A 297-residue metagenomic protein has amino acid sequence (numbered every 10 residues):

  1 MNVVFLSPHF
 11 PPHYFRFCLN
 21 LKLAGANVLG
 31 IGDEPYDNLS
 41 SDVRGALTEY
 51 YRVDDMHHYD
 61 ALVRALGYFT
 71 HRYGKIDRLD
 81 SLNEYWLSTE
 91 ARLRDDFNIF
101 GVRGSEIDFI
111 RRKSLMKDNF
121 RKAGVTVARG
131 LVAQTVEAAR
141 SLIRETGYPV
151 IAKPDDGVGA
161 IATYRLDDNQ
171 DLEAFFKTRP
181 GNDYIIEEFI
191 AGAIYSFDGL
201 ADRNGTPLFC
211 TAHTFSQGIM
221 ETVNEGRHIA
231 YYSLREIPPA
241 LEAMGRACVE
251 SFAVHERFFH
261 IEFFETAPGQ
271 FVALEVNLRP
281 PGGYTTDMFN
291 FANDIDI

Functional and structural regions predicted by a protein language model:
M1-S105, E137: ATP-binding N-terminal substructure of ATP-dependent carboxylate-amine bond-forming enzymes
D95-T163: A conserved helix-loop-beta module that forms one wall/lid of the active-site cleft in ATP-utilizing catalytic domains
T126-G130, E145, P149-A152, A162-S196 (+3 more regions): Conserved ATP-binding module of the ATP-grasp superfamily
A133, T163-D168, L200-D202, T266: Short beta-strand-to-turn element immediately C-terminal to the catalytic PLP-Schiff-base lysine in fold type I
E188-V254, F258, E265, N277-I297: ATP-dependent carboxylate/phosphate-activation module, predominantly the ATP-grasp catalytic core and closely related
G269-F271: Conserved protein kinase catalytic/activation segment
